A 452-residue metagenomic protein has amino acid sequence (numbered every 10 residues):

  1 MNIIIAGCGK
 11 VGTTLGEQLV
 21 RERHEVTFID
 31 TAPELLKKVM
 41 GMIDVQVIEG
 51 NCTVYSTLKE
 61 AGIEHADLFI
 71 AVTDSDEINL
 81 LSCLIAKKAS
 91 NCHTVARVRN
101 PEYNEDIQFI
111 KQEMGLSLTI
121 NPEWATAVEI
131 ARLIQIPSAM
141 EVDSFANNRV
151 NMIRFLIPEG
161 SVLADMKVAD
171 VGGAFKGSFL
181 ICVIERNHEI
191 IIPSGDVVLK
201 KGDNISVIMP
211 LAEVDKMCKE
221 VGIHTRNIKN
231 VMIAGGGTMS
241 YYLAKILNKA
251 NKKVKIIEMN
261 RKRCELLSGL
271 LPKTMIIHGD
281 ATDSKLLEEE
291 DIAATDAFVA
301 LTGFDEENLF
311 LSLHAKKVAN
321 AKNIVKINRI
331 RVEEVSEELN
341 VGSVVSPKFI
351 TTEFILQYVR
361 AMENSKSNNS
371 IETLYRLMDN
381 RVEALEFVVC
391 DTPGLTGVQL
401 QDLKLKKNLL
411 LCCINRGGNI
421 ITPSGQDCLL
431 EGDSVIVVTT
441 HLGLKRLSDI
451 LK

Functional and structural regions predicted by a protein language model:
M1-K452: Cytosolic regulatory regions of ion transport systems
